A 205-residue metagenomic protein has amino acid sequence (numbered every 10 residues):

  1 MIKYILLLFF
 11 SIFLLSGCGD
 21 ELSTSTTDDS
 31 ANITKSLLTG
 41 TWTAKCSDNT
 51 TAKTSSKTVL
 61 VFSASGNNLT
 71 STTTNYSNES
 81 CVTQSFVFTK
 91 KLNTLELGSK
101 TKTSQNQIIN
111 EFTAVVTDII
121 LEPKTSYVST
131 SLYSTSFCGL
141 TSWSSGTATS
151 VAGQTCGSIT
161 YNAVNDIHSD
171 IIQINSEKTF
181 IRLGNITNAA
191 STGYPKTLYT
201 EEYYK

Functional and structural regions predicted by a protein language model:
M1-S16: Sec-dependent bacterial lipoprotein signal peptides
Y4, D28-A31, N67-L69, P123-S126 (+1 more regions): Short, intrinsically disordered, charge-biased short linear motifs at domain edges
I12-L38, Y204: Bacterial Sec-dependent N-terminal signal peptides
T26-T27, K35, F62-A64, F86-F88: N-terminal pre-domain and mature-chain start segments
L37-T39, V59-T70, I171-I181: Short, solvent-exposed coil/turn segments at beta-strand boundaries
K45-A52, T72-E177, R182-Y194, L198-T200 (+1 more regions): Contiguous, well-ordered beta-strand patches that form the walls/edges of small beta-barrel/beta-sandwich domains
S55: Short, thiol/selenol-centered motifs that function as redox-active sites or metal-ligating centers
